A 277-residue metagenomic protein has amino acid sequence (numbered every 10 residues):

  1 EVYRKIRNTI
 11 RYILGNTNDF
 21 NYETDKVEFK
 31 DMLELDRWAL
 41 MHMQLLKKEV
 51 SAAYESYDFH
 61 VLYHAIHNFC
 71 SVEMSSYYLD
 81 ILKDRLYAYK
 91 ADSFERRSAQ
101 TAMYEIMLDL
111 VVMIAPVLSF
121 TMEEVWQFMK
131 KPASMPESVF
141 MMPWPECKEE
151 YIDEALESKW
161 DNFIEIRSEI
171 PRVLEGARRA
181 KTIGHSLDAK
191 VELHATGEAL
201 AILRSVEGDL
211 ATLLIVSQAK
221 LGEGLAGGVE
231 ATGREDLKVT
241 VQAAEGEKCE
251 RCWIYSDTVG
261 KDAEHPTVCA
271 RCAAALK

Functional and structural regions predicted by a protein language model:
E1-L14, E34-L46, H64-L86: Core structural elements
I6, E73-M74, S119, L174 (+1 more regions): Conserved structural-core and active-site-/substrate-pathway-adjacent residues in large, well-folded domains of enzymes
F20-K48, D80-V173, A177-A201, K220-T240 (+2 more regions): Acidic, turn-prone loop/beta-hairpin segments
Y54-V61: Short helix-adjacent coil turns
A244-E247, E264: Flanking scaffold residues of small Cys/His-coordinated metal-binding clusters
C249-C252, C269-C272: Short cysteine-rich clusters marking metal-coordination/redox-active sites
Y255-T258, A275: Cys/His-rich metal-chelating microdomains
T258-T267: Short linker/helix segments within small regulatory modules
